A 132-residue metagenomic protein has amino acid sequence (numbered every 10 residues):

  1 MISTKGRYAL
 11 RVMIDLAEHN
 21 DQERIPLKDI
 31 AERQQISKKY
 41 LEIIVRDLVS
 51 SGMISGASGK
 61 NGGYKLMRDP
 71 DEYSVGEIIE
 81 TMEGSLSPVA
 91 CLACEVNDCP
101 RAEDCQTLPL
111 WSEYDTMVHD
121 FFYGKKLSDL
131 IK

Functional and structural regions predicted by a protein language model:
A9-D21: Short amphipathic alpha-helical interface segments
I25-Q34: A short alpha-helical element within helix-turn-helix/winged-helix DNA-binding domains across DNA-binding proteins
E32, V49-S50: Alpha-helical residues within the helix-turn-helix
K39: Key DNA-contact positions within bacterial/archaeal DNA-binding proteins
V45-R46: Short, hydrophobic-biased segments on the C-terminal half of alpha helices that form "recognition helices"
G52-L66: Beta-hairpin "wing" of winged helix-turn-helix
M67-K132: Non-DNA-binding regulatory cores of transcription-related proteins, predominantly C-terminal effector-binding
